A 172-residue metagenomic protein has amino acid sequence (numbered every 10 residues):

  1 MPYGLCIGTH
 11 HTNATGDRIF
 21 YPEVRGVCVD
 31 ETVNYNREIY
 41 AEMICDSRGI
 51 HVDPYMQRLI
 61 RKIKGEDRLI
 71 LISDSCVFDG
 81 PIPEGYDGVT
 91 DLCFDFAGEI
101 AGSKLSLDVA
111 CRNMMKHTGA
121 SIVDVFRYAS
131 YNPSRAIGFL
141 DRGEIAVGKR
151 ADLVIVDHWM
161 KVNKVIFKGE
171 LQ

Functional and structural regions predicted by a protein language model:
M1, V52-I60: Catalytic cores of alpha/beta
M1-V27, G80-P81: Histidine/acidic-residue-rich, glycine-tolerant segments that coordinate divalent metal ions
T9-T12, I155, I166: Residues embedded in well-ordered beta-strands within globular domains across many folds
T12-N13, S47-R48, C76-V77: Catalytic metal-binding/acid-base residues of hydrolase active sites
R25-I44, L59-K149, L153-V156: His/Asp/Glu-enriched, well-ordered alpha-helical/loop segment that forms or immediately abuts the divalent-metal
M160-I166: Short, Lys/Arg- and Gly-enriched loop/turn segments at beta-strand edges
G169-E170: Glycine-centered positions in the ABC transporter ATPase nucleotide-binding domain
